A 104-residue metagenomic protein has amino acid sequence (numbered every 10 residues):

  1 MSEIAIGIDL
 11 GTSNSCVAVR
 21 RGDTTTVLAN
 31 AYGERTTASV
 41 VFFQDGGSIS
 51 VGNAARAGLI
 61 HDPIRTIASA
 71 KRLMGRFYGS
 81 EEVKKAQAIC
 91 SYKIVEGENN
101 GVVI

Functional and structural regions predicted by a protein language model:
E3-D9, V27: Short glycine-aspartate micro-motif
N14, D23-I104: Phosphate-binding loop and its immediate beta->loop->alpha context in nucleotide/phosphate-handling enzymes
C16-A18: Classical protein tyrosine phosphatase
